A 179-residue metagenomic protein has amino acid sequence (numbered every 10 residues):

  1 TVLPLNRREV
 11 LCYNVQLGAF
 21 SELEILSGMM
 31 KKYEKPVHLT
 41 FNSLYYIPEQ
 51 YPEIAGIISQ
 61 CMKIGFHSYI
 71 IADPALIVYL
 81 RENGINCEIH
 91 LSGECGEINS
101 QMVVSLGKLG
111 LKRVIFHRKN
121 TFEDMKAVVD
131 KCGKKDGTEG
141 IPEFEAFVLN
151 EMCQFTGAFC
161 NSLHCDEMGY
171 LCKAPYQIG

Functional and structural regions predicted by a protein language model:
T1-Q101, I115-G179: Active-site pocket-lining/capping segments in soluble small-molecule metabolic enzymes
M62, G107-K108: Non-catalytic positions within long, well-ordered alpha-helices that form the structural scaffold/packing of enzyme
V104: Active-site-proximal loop->helix
K108-L109, K135: Active-site loop/helix belt of alpha/beta enzymes
